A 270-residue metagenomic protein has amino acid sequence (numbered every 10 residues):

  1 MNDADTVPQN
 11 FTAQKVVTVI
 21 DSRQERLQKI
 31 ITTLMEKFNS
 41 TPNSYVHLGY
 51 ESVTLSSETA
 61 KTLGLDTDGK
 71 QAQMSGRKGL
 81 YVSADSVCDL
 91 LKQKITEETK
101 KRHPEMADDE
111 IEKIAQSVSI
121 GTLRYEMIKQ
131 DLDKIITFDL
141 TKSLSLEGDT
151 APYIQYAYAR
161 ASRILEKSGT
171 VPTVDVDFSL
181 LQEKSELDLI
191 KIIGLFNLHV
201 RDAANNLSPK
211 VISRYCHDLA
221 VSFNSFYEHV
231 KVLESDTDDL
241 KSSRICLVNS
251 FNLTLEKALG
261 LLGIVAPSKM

Functional and structural regions predicted by a protein language model:
M1-M270: Non-catalytic interaction-recognition regions
